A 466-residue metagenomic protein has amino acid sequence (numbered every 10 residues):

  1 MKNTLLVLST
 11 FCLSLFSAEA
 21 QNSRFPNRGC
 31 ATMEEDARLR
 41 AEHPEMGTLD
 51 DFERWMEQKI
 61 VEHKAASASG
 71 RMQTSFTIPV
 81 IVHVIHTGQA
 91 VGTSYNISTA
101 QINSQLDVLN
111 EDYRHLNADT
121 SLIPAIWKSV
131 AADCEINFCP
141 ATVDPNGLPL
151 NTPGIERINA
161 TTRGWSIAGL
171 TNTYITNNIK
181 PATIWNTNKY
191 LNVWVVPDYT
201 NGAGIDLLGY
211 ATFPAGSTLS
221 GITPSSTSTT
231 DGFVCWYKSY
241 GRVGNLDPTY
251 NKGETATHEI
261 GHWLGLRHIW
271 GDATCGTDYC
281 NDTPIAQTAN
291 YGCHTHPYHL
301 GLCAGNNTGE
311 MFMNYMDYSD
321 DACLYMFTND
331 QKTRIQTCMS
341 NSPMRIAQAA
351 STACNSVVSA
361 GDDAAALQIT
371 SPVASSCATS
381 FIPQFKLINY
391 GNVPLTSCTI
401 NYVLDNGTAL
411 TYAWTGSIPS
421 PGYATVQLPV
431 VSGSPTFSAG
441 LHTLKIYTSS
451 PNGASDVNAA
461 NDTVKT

Functional and structural regions predicted by a protein language model:
M1-P26, A360-G361, C377, Q384-F385: Bacterial Sec-dependent N-terminal signal peptides
L6, R40-E42, P248-T249, S450-N452: Short hydrophobic "helix-edge" motifs at membrane interfaces and signal-peptide entry regions
Q21-Y113: Primarily auto-inhibitory N-terminal propeptides
A66-Q73, K180-W185, S375-S376, P435-F437: Surface-exposed acidic, glycine-flexible loop patches that form ligand/cofactor-binding and adhesion interfaces
T74, V80-D144, G154-T257, W263-A365: Extracellular (secreted or membrane-anchored) zinc-dependent metallopeptidases, primarily metzincins but also closely
G147: Active-site pocket-lining segments that scaffold enzyme catalytic pockets across diverse folds
C354-T466: Extracellular/luminal regions of secreted and cell-surface proteins that mediate adhesion/ECM remodeling
